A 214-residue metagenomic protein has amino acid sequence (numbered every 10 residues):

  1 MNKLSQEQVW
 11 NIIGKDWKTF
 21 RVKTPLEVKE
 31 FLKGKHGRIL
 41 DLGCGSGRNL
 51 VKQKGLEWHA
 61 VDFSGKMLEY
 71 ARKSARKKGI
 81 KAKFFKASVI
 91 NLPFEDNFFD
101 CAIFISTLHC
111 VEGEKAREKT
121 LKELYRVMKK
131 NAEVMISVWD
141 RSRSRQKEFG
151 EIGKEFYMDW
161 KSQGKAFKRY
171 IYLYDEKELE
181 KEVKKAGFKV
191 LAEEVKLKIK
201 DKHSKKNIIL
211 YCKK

Functional and structural regions predicted by a protein language model:
M1-L40, G45-N91, K115, E133-K213: Class I (Rossmann-like) S-adenosyl-L-methionine-dependent methyltransferase catalytic domain, capturing the SAM-binding
G14, L108, Y125: Conserved A-loop
L32-K33, D96, L121: A short, aliphatic-rich alpha-helical micro-motif
I90-C101: A short acidic, Gly/Pro-enriched loop at the edge of an enzyme's catalytic core that lines a small-molecule cofactor
C101-K115: A short SAM/SAH-binding and catalytic strip from SAM-dependent methyltransferases
E118-K130: A short glycine-rich, Lys/Arg-flanked "PGG" loop and its adjoining helix->strand segment in the class I
